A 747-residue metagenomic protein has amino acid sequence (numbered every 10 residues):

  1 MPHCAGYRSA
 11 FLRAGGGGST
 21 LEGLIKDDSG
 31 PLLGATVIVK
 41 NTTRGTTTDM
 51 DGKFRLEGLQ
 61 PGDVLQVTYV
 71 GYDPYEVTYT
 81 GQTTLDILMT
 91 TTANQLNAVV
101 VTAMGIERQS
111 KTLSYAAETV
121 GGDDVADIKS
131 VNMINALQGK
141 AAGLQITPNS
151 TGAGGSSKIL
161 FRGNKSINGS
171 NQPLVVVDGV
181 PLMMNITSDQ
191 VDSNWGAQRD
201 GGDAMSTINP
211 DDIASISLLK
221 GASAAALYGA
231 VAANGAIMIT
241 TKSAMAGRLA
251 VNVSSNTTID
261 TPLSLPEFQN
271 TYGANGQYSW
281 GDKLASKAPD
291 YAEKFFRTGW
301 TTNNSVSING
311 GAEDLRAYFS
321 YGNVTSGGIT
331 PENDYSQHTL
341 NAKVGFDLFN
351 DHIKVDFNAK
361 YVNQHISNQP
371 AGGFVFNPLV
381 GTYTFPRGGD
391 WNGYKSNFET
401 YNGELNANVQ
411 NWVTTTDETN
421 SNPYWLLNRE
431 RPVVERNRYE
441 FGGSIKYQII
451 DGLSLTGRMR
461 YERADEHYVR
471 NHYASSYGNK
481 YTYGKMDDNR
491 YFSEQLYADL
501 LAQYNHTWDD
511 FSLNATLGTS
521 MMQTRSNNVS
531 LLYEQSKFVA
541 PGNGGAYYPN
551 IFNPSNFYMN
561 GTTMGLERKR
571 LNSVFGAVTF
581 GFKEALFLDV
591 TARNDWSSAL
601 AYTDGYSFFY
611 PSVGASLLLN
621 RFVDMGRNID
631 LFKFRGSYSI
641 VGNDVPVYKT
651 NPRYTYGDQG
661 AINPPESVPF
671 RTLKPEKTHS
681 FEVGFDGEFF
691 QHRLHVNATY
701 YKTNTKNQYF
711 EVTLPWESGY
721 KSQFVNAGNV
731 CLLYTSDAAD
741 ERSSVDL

Functional and structural regions predicted by a protein language model:
M1-L348, I353-F357, V362, E440 (+1 more regions): Short, small/polar-rich motifs associated with maturation and membrane association, primarily at protein termini
R8, R13, C731-D737: Short, compositionally biased segments
T48, A738-A739: Small-residue (primarily alanine) positions within well-ordered alpha-helices, especially packing/interaction faces
Q95, N171-Q172, V177, M183 (+11 more regions): Surface-exposed loop/interface segments of Gram-negative outer-membrane beta-barrel transport/assembly proteins
A136, L160, M238-T240, N252 (+12 more regions): Outer-membrane beta-barrel architecture
A292-F295, T562, S597: Extracytoplasmic gating/loop element in the C-terminal half of outer-membrane beta-barrel translocons and assembly
F608-Y610: A short alpha/beta connector and helix-capping loop motif
